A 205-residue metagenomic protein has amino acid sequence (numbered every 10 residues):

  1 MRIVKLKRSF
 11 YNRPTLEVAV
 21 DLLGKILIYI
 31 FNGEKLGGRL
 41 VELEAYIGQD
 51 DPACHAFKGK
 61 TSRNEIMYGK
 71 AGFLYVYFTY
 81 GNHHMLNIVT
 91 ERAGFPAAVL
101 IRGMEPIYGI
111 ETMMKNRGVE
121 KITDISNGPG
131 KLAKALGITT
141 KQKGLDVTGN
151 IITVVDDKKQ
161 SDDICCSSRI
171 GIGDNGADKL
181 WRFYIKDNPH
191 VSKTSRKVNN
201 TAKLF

Functional and structural regions predicted by a protein language model:
M1-F205: Conserved, well-structured core segments that form or line functional sites
